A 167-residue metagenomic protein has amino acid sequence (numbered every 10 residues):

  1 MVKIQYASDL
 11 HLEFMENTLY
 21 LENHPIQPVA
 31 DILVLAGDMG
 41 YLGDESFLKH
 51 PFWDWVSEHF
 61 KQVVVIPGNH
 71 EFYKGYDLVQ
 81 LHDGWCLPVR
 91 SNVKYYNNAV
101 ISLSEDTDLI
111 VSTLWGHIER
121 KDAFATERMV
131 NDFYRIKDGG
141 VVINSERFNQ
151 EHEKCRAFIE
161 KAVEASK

Functional and structural regions predicted by a protein language model:
M1-Q5, V100-V111: Beta-strand-turn-beta hairpins that frame and shape the catalytic cleft of phosphate-ester-processing enzymes
M1-V65, F72-Q80, V141-V142: N-terminal active-site segment of His-dependent metallophosphoesterases
K3, Q62, N92-K94, D108: Conserved beta-strand segments of alpha/beta enzyme cores
L21-P25, F52-S57, Y95-E105, C155-K167: Short amphipathic alpha-helices and their capping/turn segments at secondary-structure boundaries
G43, Y73-G75, L103-L109, H117-R120: Short catalytic/ligand-binding loop motif for oxyanion handling, primarily in non-cytosolic enzymes, centered on
I66-G68, N98, S112: Generic beta-sheet signal
D77-Y96: Glycine/small-residue-rich loop that forms an oxyanion/phosphate-binding "nest" at active or ligand-binding sites
I110-K167: Active-site-proximal loop/helix segment associated with metal-binding centers of metalloenzymes
